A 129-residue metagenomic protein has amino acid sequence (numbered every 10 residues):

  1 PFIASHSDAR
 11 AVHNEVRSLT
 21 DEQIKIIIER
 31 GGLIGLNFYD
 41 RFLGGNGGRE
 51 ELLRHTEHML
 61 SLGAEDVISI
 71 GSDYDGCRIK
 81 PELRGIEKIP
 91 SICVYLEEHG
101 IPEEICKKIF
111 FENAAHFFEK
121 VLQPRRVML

Functional and structural regions predicted by a protein language model:
P1, R30-G32, A64-I68, I105 (+1 more regions): Short, well-ordered coil/turn segments that N-cap beta-strands
P1-S61: Catalytic pocket-lining loop regions of alpha/beta-barrel enzymes, especially the amidohydrolase/enolase/GH5 lineages
H6, I34, D73, C106 (+1 more regions): Conserved, mostly hydrophobic/aromatic
A9, G76, H116: Active-site micro-motifs of SAM-dependent methyltransferase domains
E29-G32, E57, S61-E65, E98-I101 (+2 more regions): Generic secondary-structure signature for well-ordered alpha-helical cores
N37-F38, G63-I86: Short acidic/histidine-rich active-site segments
R84-L129: Mid-to-C-terminal alpha-helical segments outside catalytic/metal-binding sites
